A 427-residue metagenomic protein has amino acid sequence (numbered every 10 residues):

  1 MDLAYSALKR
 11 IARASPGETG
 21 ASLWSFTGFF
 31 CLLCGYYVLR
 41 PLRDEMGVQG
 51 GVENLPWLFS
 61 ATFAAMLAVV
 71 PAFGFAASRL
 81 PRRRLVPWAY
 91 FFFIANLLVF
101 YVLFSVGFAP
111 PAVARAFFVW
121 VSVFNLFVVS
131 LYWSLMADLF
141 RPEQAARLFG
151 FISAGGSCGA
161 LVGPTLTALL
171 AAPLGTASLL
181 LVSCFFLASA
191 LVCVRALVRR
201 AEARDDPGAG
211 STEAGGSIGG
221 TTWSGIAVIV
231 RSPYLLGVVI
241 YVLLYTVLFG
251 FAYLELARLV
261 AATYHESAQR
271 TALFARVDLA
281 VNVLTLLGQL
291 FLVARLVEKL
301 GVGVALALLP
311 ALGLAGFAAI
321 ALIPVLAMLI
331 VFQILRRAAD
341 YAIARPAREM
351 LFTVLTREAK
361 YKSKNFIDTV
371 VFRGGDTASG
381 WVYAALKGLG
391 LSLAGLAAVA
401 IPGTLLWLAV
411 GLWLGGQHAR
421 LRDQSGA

Functional and structural regions predicted by a protein language model:
M1-G28, V52, R79-R84, F91-I94 (+7 more regions): Intracellular loop-helix junctions on the cytosolic face of multi-pass helical membrane proteins
A21-F73, V113-A171, A214-V228, V242-A294 (+1 more regions): Substrate-agnostic recognition of the 12-TM MFS/MFS-like secondary transporter fold
S25, F59-T62, A89, F93 (+5 more regions): Hydrophobic alpha-helical transmembrane segments of polytopic
F63-M66, Y90-L97, C184-A188, T246 (+4 more regions): Residue-level recognition of pore/gate-forming positions within transmembrane alpha-helices of multi-pass
P71, L98-V102, L161, A188-A196 (+6 more regions): Membrane-embedded alpha-helical segments of multi-pass transporters/permeases
P81-L85, A168-F185, R276, G301-A305 (+1 more regions): A membrane-interface helix-boundary motif in multi-pass transporters
F91-P110, A311-V325: C-terminal ends and interior cores of transmembrane alpha-helices in multi-pass membrane transporters/permeases
V304-I343: C-terminal transmembrane helical hairpin of 12-TM major facilitator-type secondary transporters
